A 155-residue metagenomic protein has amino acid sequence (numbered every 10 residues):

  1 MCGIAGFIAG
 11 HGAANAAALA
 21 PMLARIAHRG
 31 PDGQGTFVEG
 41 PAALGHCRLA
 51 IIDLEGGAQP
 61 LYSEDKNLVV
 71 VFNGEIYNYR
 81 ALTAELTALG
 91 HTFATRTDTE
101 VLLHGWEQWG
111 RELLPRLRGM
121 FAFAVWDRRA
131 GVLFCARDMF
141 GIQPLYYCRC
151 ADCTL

Functional and structural regions predicted by a protein language model:
M1-L155: Cysteine-centered catalytic environments shared across enzyme families
